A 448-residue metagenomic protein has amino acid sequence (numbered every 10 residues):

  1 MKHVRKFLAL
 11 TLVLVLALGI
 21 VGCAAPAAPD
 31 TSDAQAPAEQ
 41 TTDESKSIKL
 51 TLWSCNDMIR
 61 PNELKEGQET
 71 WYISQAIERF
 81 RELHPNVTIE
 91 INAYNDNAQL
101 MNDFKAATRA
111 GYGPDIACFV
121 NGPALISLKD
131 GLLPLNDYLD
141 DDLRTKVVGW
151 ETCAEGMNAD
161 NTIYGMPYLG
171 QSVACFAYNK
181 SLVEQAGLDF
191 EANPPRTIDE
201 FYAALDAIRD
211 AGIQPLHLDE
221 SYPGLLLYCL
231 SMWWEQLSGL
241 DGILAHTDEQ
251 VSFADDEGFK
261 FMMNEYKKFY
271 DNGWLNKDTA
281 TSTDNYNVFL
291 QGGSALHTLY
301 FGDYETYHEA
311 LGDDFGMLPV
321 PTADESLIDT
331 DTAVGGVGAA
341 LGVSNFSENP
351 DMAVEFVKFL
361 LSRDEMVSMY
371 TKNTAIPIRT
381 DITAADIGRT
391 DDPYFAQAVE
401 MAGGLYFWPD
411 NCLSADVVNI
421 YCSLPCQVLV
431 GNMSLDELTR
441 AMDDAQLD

Functional and structural regions predicted by a protein language model:
A9, C23-L125, K129, L143 (+6 more regions): Conserved N-terminal structural module of periplasmic/extracytoplasmic solute-binding proteins
E82-L83, N272, E309-N373: Extracytoplasmic/periplasmic substrate-recognition and gating elements
N92, E184, T380-I387, V399-D448: Conserved C-terminal helix/tail region of periplasmic/extracytoplasmic solute-binding proteins
N95, V120-A174, Y202, C229 (+1 more regions): Hinge/lid segment of periplasmic solute-binding proteins
D115, R144-V183, A204, L327-V334 (+1 more regions): A structural signal for short loop-to-beta-strand junctions that line the ligand-binding cleft of periplasmic/secreted
N136-G149, N193-P194, L216, Q236-F261 (+3 more regions): Short, solvent-exposed loop/beta-turn-alpha elements that line the ligand-binding surface or hinge of extracytoplasmic
N158-L169, A174, E200-V251, S294-L296: Extracytoplasmic/periplasmic solute-binding protein
Y202-A207, T247-T279: Glycine-centered hinge/linker elements that transmit conformational signals in sensory and ligand-binding systems
